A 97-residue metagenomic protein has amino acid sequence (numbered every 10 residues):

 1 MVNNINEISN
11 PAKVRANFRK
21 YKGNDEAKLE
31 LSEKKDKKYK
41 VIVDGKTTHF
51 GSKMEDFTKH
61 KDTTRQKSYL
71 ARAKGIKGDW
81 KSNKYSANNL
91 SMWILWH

Functional and structural regions predicted by a protein language model:
M1-H97: Arg/Lys-rich, low-complexity, intrinsically disordered basic segments
